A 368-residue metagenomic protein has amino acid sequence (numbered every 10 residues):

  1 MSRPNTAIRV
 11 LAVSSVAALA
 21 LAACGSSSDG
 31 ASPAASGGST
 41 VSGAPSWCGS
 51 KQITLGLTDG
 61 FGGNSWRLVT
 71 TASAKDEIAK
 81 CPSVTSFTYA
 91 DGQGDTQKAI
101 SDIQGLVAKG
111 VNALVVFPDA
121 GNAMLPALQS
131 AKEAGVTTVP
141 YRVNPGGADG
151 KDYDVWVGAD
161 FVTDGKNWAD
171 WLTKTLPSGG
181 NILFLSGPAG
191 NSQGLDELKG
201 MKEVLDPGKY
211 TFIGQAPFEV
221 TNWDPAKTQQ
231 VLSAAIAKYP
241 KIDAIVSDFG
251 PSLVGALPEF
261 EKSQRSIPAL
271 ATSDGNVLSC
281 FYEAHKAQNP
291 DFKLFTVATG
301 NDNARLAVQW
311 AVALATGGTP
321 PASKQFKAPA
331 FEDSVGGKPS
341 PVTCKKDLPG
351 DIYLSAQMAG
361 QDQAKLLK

Functional and structural regions predicted by a protein language model:
C24-A35: Bacterial lipoprotein signal-peptidase II cleavage site
A34-I53, A189-Q193, T299, L306-K368: Hinge/cleft segment of the Venus flytrap/periplasmic-binding protein
A35-E77, C81, F87-S101, F117-G121 (+2 more regions): Extracytoplasmic "Venus flytrap"
C48-G49, A99, W156-I182, D196 (+3 more regions): Hydrophobic alpha-helical segments within soluble ligand-binding/sensing domains
L55-G63, A74-D76, K166-Y210, G214-P217 (+2 more regions): An alpha-beta-alpha
L57, G110-P118, T137-Y141, L183-F184 (+3 more regions): Periplasmic-binding protein-like
V116-E133, T221-E283: Hydrophobic alpha-helical
P126-T163, N181, V277-E283, Q288-D291: Flexible loop/hinge segments that line or gate small-molecule binding clefts
